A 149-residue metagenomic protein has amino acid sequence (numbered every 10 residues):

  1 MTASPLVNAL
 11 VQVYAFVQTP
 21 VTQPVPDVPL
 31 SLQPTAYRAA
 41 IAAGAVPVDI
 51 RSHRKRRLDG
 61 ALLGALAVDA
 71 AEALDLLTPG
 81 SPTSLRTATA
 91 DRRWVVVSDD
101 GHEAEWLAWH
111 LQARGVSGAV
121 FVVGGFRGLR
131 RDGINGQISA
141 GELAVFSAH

Functional and structural regions predicted by a protein language model:
M1-A45, H53-W94, D99-H149: Rhodanese-like catalytic fold shared by cysteine-dependent sulfurtransferases and DSP/PTP-type phosphatases
